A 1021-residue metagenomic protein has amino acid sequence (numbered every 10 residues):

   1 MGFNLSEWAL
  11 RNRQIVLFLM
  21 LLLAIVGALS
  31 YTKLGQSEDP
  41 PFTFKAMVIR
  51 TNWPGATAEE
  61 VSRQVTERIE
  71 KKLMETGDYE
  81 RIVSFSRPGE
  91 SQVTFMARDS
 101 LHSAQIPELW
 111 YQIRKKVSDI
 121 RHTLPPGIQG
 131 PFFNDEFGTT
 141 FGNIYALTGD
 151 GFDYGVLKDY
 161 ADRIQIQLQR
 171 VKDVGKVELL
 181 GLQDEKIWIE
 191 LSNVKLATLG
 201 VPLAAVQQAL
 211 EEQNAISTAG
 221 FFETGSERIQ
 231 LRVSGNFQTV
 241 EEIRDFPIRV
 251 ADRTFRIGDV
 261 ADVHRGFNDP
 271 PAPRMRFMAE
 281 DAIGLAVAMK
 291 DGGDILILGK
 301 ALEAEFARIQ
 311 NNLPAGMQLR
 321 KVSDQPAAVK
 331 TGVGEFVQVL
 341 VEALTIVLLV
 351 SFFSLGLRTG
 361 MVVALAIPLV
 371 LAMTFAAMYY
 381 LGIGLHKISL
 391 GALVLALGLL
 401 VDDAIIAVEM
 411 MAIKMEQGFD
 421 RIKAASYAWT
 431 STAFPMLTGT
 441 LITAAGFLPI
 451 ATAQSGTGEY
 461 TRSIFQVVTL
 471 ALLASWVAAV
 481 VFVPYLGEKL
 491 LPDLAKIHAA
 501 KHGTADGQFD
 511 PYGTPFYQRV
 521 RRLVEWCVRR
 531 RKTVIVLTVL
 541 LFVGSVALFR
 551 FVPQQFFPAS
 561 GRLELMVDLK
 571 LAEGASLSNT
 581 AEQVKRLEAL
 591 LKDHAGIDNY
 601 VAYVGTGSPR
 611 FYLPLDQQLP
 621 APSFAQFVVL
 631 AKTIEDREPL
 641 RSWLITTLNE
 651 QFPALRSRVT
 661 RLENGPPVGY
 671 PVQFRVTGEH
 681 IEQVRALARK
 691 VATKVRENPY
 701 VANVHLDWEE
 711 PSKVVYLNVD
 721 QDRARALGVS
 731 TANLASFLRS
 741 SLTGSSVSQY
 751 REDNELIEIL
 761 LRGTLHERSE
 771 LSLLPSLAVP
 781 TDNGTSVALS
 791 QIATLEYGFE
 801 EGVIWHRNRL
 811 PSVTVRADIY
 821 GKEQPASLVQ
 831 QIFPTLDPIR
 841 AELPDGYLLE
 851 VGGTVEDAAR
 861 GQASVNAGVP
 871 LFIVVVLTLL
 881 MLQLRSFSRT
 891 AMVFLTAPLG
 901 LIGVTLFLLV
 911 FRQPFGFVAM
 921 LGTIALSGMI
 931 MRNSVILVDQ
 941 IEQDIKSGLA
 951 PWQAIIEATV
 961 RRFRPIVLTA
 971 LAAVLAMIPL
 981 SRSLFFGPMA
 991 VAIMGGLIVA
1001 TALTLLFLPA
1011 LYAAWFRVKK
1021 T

Functional and structural regions predicted by a protein language model:
G2-Q36, T432, A505-F557, D598 (+2 more regions): Signature of alpha-helical transmembrane segments and their immediate interfacial
L5, E60-D135, V194-A215, N236 (+2 more regions): Solvent-exposed, membrane-proximal periplasmic/extracellular interface segments of envelope transport and secretion
W8, D39, R50, R121 (+7 more regions): Extracytoplasmic/periplasmic membrane-proximal domains and adjacent transmembrane bundles of envelope biogenesis
Q14, L22-A56, S118-G127, Y379-Y380 (+4 more regions): Transmembrane helices with small-residue packing motifs
F18, T57-Q64, L101-Q112, G142-A146 (+21 more regions): Solvent-exposed, non-transmembrane alpha-helical starts
V26-K33, Q318, T345-A412, V876-R962 (+4 more regions): Hydrophobic transmembrane alpha-helices and their membrane-interface caps in long multi-pass transport proteins
V322, V329, V333, V408 (+5 more regions): Helix-loop junctions and hydrophobic alpha-helical segments within the transmembrane domains of large membrane
L397-M411, T432-T452, E459-D506, F627 (+4 more regions): Transmembrane alpha-helices and their membrane-interface boundaries in multi-pass membrane transporters and channels
